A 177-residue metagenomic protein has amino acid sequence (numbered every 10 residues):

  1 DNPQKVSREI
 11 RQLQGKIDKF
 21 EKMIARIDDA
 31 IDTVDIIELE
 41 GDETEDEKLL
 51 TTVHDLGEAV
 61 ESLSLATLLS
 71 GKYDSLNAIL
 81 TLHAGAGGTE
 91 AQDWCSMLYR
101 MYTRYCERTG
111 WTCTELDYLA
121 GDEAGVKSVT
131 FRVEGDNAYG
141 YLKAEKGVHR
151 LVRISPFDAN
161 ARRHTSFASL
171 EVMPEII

Functional and structural regions predicted by a protein language model:
D1: N-terminal glycine-rich anion-binding loops that anchor highly charged ligand groups
K5-I177: A conserved glycine-rich
